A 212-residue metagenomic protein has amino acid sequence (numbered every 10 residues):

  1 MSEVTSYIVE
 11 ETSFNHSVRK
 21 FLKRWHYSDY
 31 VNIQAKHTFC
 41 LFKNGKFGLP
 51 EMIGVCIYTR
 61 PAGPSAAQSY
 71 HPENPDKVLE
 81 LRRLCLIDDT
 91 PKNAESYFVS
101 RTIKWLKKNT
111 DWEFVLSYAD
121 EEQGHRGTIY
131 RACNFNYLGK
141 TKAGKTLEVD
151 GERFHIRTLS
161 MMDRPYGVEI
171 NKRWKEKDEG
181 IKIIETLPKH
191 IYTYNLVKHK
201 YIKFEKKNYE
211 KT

Functional and structural regions predicted by a protein language model:
M1-I33: Short amphipathic alpha-helix that is part of the acyltransferase structural core
E11-T12, T59-E179: Acyl-donor binding region in acyl/amide transferases
L22, A35-R60: Conserved beta-hairpin
Y27-S28, N44-K46, L86: Short beta-turn/strand-loop junction motif enriched in small, turn-promoting residues
K36, L187-Y192: Short hydrophobic/aromatic beta-strand or adjacent loop that forms the aromatic wall/cage of a ligand/substrate-binding
E176, T186-L187: Class I (Rossmann-like) S-adenosyl-L-methionine-dependent methyltransferase catalytic domain, capturing the SAM-binding
T193-K198: Short beta-strand-to-coil "C-cap" segments at the C-terminal boundary of structured domains/repeats, marking
F204-T212: Short, cationic low-complexity segments
